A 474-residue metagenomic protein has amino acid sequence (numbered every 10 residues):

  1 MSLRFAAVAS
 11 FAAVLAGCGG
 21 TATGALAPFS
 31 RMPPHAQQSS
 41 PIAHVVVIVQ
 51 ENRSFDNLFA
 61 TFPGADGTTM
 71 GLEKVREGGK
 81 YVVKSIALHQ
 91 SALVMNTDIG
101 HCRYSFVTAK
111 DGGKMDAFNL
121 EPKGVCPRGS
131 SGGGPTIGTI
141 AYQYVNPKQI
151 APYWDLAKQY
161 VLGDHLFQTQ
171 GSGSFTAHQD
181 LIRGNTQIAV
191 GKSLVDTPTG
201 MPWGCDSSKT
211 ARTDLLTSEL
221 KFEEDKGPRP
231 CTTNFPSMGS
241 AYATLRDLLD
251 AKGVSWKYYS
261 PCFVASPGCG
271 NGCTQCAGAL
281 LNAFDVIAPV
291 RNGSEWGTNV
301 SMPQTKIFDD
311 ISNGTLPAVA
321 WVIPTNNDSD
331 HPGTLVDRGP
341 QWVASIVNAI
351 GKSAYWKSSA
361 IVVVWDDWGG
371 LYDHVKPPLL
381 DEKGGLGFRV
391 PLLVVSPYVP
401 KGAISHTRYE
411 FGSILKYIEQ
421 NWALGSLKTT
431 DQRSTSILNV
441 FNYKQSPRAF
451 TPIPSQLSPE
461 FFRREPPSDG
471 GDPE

Functional and structural regions predicted by a protein language model:
M1-V8: Bacterial N-terminal signal peptides that target proteins for export
V14-G17: C-terminal motif of bacterial Sec signal peptides marking the signal peptidase cleavage site
G19-E474: N-terminal pro-sequences and low-complexity stem/linker regions of secreted or lumenal proteins
